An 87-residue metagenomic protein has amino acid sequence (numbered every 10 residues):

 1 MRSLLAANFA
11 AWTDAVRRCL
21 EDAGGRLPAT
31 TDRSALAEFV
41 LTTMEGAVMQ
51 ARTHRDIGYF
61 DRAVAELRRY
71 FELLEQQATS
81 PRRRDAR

Functional and structural regions predicted by a protein language model:
M1-G24, R62-A65, R69-E72: Amphipathic alpha-helical packing segments from all-alpha helical-bundle domains
S3-A6, G25-L41, G58, R62: All-alpha amphipathic helical-bundle segments outside canonical DNA-binding/catalytic cores that form hydrophobic
R18, L41-G58, Y70-T79: Amphipathic C-terminal alpha-helical segment
L20, I57-G58, R84-R87: A structural feature recognizing the 12-helix transmembrane core of secondary solute carriers
T31, T79-R87: Polybasic, lysine-enriched low-complexity intrinsically disordered terminal tails
